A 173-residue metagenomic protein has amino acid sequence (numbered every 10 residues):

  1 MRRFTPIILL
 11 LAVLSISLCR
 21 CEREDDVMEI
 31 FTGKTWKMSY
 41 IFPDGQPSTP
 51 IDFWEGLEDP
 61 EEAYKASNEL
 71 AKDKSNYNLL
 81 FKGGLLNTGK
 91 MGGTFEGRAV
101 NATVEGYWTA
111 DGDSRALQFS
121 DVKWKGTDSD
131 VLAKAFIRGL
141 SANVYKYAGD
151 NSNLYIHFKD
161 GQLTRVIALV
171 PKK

Functional and structural regions predicted by a protein language model:
M1-I8: Bacterial N-terminal signal peptides that target proteins for export
I16-R20: C-terminal motif of bacterial Sec signal peptides marking the signal peptidase cleavage site
C21-K173: Lipid interaction determinants
